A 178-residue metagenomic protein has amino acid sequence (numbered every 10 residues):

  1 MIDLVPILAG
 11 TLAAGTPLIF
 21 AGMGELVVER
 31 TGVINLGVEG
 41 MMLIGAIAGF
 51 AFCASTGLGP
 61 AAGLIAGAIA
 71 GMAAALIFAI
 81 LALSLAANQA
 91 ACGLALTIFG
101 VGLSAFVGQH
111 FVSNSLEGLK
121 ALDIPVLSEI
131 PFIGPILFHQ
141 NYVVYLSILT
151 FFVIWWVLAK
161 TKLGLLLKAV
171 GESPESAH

Functional and structural regions predicted by a protein language model:
M1-A21, I34, A48, S55-A62: Membrane-interfacial amphipathic/re-entrant helices at transmembrane-helix boundaries
L8-T11, G40, A61-I69, A90-A91 (+1 more regions): Hydrophobic alpha-helical transmembrane segments
A21, A46-F50, V101-A105, V144-W155: Hydrophobic core segments of alpha-helical transmembrane domains in multi-pass membrane transport and ion-translocation
L26-V27, A51, S55, L76 (+3 more regions): Membrane-interface helix caps of multi-pass small-molecule transporters
L58-L103: Alpha-helical transmembrane segments within multi-pass membrane transporters and channels
V101-I133: Extracellular/periplasmic helix-loop junction at the C-terminal end of a transmembrane helix in multi-pass membrane
P131-K168: Alpha-helical transmembrane segments of multi-pass integral membrane proteins
S176-A177: Key positions in alpha-helical "signaling/recognition" and NTPase switch elements
